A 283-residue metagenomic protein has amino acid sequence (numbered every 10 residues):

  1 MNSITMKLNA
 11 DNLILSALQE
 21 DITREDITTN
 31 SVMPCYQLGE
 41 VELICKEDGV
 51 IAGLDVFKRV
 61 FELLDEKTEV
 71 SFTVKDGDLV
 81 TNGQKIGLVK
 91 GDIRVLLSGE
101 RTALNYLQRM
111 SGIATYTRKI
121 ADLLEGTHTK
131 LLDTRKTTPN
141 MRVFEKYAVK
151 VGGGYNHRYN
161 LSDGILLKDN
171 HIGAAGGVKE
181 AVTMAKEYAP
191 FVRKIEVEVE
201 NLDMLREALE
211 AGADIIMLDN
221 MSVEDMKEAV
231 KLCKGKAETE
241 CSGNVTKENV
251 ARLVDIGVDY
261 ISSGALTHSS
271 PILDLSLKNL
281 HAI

Functional and structural regions predicted by a protein language model:
N2-A211, I215, K227-L232, E238-C241 (+2 more regions): Acidic/glycine-rich phosphate/pyrophosphate-binding loops and surrounding catalytic core that coordinate Mg2+
N220, G243, G264-A265: Short secondary-structure boundary segments
A265-I283: Short, charged, intrinsically disordered terminal tails
